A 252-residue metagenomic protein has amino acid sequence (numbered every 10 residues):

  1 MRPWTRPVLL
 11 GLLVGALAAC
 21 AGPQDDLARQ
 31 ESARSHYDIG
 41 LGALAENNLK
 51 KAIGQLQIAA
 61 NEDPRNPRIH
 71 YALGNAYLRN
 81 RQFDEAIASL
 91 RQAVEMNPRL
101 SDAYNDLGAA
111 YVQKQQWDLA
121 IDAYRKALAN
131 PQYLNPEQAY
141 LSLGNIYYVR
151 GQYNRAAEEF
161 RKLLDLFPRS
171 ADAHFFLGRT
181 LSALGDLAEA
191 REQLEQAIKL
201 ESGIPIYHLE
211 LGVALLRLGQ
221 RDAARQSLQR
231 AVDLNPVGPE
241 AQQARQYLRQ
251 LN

Functional and structural regions predicted by a protein language model:
L17-D38: Bacterial Sec signal peptide processing site at the extreme N-terminus
D26, S32-R34, P67-R68, S101-D102 (+5 more regions): Helix-start (N-cap) detector for alpha-helical repeat units in TPR-like alpha-solenoids, especially tetratricopeptide
A28, E62, E95-M96, N130-Q132 (+3 more regions): Structural marker of alpha-solenoid helical repeat scaffolds
Q30-S32, E201-P205, L209, V213-N252: Terminal, low-structured helical/coil segments at or just beyond the last alpha-helical repeat
E31-E62, R79: Alpha-helical segment of the N-proximal tetratricopeptide repeat
D38, A72, D106, Y140-S142 (+3 more regions): Canonical tetratricopeptide repeat
N47-I58, N80-Q92, K114-K126, E137-Q138 (+3 more regions): Structural signature of tandem alpha-helical TPR/SEL1-like repeats, specifically the intra-repeat loop/turn
